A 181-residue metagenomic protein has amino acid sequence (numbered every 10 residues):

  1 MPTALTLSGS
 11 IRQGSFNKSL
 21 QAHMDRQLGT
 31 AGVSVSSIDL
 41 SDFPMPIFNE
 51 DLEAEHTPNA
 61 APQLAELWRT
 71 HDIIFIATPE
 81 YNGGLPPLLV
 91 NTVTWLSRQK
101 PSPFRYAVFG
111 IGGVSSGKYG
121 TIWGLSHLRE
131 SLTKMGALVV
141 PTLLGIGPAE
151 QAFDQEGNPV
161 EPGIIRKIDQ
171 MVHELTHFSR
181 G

Functional and structural regions predicted by a protein language model:
P2-V33: N-terminal beta1-alpha1 ligand-phosphate binding loop
A4, N17, Q21, A61 (+5 more regions): A general structural signal for well-ordered alpha-helical segments in protein cores
G9, L40, V114: Cofactor-binding loop segments of dinucleotide-utilizing enzymes, especially the Rossmann-like FAD- and NAD(P)+-binding
G32-D42, I47, L138-G147: Short beta-strand elements in bilobed, periplasmic/extracellular small-molecule ligand-binding domains
L40-T57, A152-E156: N-terminal beta-loop-helix "entrance" segment that forms/cooperates in small-molecule cofactor or anionic ligand
H56-M135: Helix-loop-strand module that forms the ligand-binding subsite of alpha/beta enzymes
L138-G181: Glycine-rich phosphate/pyrophosphate-binding loop and the adjoining helix
